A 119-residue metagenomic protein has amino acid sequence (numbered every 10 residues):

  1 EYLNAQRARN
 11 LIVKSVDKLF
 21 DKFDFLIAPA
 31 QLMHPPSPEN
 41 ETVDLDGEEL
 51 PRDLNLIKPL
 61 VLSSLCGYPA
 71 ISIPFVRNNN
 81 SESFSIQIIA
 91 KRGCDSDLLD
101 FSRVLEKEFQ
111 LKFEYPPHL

Functional and structural regions predicted by a protein language model:
E1-L65, P116-H118: Serine-dependent amide/ester hydrolase catalytic core
Y2-R7, L11-K14, K22, S64-L119: Structural helix-boundary/capping segments
